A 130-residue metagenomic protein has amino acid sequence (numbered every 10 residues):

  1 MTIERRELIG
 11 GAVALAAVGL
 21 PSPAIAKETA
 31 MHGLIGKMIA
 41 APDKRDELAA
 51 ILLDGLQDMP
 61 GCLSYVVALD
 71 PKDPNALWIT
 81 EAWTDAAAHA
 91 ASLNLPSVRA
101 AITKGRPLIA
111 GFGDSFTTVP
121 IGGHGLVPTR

Functional and structural regions predicted by a protein language model:
M1-L15: N-terminal secretory signal peptides and thylakoid transit peptides that target proteins across membranes
I9, D54-S64, A82-T117: An amphipathic, aromatic/His-enriched active-site/gating alpha helix that lines ligand/cofactor pockets
L20-I35: C-terminal segment of N-terminal export signals and the immediately downstream linker at the start of the mature
H32-M38, V66-N94: Short, well-ordered beta-strand segments in beta-rich or mixed alpha/beta enzyme and ligand-binding folds
K37-E47: Short, surface-exposed ligand-recognition loops at beta-strand->loop->(often short) alpha-helix junctions that present
V119-R130: Acidic/histidine-enriched, glycine/proline-rich intrinsically disordered or flexible terminal extensions
